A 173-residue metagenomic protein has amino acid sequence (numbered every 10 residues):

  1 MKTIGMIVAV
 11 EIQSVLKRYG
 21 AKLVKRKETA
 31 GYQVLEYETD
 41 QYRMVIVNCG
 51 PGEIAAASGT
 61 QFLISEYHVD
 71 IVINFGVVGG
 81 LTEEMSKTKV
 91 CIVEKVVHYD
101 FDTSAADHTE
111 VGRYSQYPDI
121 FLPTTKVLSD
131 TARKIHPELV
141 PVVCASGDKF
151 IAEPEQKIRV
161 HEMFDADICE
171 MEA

Functional and structural regions predicted by a protein language model:
M1-Q61, E66-Y67: N-terminal short beta-loop-beta anion/metal-coordinating cradle
I7-A9, T124, M171: Replace "coordinates the UDP/GDP/TDP-sugar" with "coordinates nucleotide-activated sugar donors
V24, C49-G52, A145-D148, D165-A166: Short, flexible loop segments at the rims of nucleotide/cofactor-binding pockets, characterized by
H68-I73, A166: Proline-aspartate-enriched helix->loop->beta-strand connector
L81-F164: Mid-sequence, gly/pro-rich, charge-dense loop/helix-turn segments that line enzyme active sites
D167-A173: Short, Gly/Ser/Thr-enriched beta-strand-loop segments that form substrate-interacting elements of hydrolase/peptidase
